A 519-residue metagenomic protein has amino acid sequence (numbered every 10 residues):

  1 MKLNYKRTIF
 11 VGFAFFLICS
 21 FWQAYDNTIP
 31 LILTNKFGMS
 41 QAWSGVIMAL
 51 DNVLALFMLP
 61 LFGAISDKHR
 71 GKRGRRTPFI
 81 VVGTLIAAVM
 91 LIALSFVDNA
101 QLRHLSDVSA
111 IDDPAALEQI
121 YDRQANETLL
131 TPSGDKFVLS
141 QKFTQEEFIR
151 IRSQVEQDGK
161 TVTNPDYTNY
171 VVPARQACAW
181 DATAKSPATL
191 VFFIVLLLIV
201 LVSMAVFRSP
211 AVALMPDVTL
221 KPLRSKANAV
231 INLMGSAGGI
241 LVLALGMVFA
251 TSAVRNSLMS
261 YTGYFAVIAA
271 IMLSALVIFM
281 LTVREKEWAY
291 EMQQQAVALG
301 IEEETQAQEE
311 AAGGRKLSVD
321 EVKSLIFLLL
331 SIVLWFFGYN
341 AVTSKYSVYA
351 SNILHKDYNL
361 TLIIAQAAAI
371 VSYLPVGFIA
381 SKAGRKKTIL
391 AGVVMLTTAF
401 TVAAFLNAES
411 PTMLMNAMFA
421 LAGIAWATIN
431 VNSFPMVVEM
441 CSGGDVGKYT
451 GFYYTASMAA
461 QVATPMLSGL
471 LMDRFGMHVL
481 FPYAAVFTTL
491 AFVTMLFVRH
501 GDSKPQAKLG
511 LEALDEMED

Functional and structural regions predicted by a protein language model:
M1-L3, H104, S109-L196, V202-F207 (+3 more regions): Intracellular loop-helix junctions on the cytosolic face of multi-pass helical membrane proteins
M1-N52, L130, G134-F137, F148 (+3 more regions): Helix-loop boundary and gating motifs at the non-cytosolic
Q41-A42, K221-I231, C441-Y453: Loop-to-transmembrane helix entry/capping segments in MFS-fold secondary transporters and related SLC/MFSD carriers
F57-R73, S372-R385, M472: Helix-to-loop junctions at the C-terminal end of transmembrane segments in multipass secondary transporters
K68-T84, K382-V394: Cytoplasmic membrane-interface "Motif A"-like loop-to-helix N-cap segments of 12-TM Major Facilitator Superfamily
V81-V108, N164-S186, M395-E409: C-terminal ends and interior cores of transmembrane alpha-helices in multi-pass membrane transporters/permeases
V206-T219, T428-S442: Intracellular juxtamembrane helix-capping segments at the cytosolic ends of symmetry-related transmembrane helices
K387-N430: C-terminal transmembrane helical hairpin of 12-TM major facilitator-type secondary transporters
